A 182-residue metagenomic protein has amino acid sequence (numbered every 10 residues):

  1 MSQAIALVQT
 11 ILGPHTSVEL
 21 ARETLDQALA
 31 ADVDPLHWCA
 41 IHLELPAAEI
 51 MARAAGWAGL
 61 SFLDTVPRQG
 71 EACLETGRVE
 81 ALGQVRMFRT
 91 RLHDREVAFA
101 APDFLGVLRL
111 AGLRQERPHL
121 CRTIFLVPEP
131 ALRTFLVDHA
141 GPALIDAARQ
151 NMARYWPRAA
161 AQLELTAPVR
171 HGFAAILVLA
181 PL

Functional and structural regions predicted by a protein language model:
M1-A6, A31-P35, L63: Short, solvent-exposed linear patches
M1-V18: Extreme N-terminal leader/targeting regions
T10, D34-E44: Extracellular/lumenal glycan-associated surfaces
H15-A30: Amphipathic, charged-and-aliphatic alpha-helical interface segments that function as noncatalytic docking
A40-L120: Polyanionic, low-complexity intrinsically disordered segments
Q69-V85, E164-P181: Phosphate-interacting basic helix/loop segments used at nucleotide- and nucleic-acid interfaces
Q115-L144: Short, non-transmembrane cytosolic segments of multipass membrane proteins
T134-A180: Cytosolic-side membrane-insertion boundary helix
